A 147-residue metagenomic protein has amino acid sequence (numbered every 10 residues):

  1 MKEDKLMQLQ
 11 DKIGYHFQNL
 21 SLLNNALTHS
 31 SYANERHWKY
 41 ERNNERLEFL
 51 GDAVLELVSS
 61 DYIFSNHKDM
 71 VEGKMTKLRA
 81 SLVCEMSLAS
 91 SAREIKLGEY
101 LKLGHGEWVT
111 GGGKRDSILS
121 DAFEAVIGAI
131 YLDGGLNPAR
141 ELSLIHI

Functional and structural regions predicted by a protein language model:
K2-I145: RNase III-family endoribonuclease catalytic core
